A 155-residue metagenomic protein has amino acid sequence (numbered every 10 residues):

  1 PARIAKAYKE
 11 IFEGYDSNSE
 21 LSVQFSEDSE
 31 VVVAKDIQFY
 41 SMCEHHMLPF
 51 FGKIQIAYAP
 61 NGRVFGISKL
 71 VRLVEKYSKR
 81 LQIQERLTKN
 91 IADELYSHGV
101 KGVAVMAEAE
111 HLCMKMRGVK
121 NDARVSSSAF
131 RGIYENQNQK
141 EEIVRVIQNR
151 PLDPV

Functional and structural regions predicted by a protein language model:
P1-V155: A domain-level signal for the structural core that forms small-molecule/cofactor-binding pockets and catalytic centers
